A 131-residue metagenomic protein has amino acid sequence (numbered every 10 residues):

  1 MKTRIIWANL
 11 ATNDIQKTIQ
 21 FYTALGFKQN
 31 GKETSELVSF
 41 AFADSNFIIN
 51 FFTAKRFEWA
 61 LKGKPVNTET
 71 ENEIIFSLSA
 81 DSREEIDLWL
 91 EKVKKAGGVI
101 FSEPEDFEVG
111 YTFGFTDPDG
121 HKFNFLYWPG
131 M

Functional and structural regions predicted by a protein language model:
M1-K17, G31, E73-L78, P129-M131: N-terminal beta-strand motif that seeds the catalytic metal site of vicinal oxygen chelate
N9-E58: Core segments of cupin and vicinal oxygen chelate
I15, R83-E84: Residues at or immediately preceding the N-termini of alpha-helices
S35-L37, E73, G110: Short hydrophobic/aromatic beta-strand or adjacent loop that forms the aromatic wall/cage of a ligand/substrate-binding
F40, I48, D87-M131: Vicinal oxygen chelate
A60-V66: Short beta-strand/turn micro-motifs at beta-sheet edges
T68-E71: Short, basic/glycine-rich phosphate-binding loops at helix/coil junctions that contact nucleotide phosphates
